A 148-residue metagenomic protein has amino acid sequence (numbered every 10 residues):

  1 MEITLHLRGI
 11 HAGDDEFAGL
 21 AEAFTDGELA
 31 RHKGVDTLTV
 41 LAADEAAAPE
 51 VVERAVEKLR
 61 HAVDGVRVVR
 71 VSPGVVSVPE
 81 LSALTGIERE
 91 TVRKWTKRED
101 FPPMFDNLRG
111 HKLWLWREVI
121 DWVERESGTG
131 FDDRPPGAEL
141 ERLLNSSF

Functional and structural regions predicted by a protein language model:
M1-V66: DNA-contacting interfaces and partner/effector-binding or oligomerization modules in DNA-centric proteins
R67-P79, L140-F148: Short, charged, surface-exposed hinge/linker loops at domain edges that act as mobile lids or interdomain connectors
V71-R93: Polyanion-binding surface elements
V75, L113-W114: Short aromatic/basic micro-patch
V78, W116-R117: Structural motif detector for alpha-helix initiation sites
G86-L113: Major-groove DNA-recognition helix of helix-turn-helix-type DNA-binding domains
E118-F148: A short, Lys/Arg-enriched interface patch at domain edges and termini
